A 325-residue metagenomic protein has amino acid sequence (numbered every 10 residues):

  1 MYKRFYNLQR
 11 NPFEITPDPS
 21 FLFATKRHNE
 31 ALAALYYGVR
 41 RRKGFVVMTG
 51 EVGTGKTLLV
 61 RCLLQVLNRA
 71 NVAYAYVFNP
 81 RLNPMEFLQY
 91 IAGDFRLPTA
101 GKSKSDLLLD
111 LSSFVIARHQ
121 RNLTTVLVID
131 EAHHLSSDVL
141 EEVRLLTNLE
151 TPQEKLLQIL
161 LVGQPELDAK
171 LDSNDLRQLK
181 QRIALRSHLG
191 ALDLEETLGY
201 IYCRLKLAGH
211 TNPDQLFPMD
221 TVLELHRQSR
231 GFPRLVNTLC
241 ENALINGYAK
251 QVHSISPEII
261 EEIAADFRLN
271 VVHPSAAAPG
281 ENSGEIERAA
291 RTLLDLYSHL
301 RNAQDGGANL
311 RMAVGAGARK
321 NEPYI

Functional and structural regions predicted by a protein language model:
Y2-K3, Q9-F13, I255-I325: Trafficking entry modules
R10-F13, V72, L82-G101: Conserved NTP-binding/hydrolysis module of P-loop NTPases
S20, H210-A289: C-terminal helical "lid" subdomain and adjoining coupling/linker elements of P-loop NTPases
K43-C62: Walker A/P-loop nucleotide-binding motif
L64-L67, L167-R182: Short regulatory helix/loop adjacent to the ATP-binding pocket of P-loop NTPases
V77-R81, L171, A184-T197: Conserved AAA+ ATPase "SRH/arginine-finger" region at the nucleotide-binding site
N83-P84, T99-E142, T151-E154, D193-T197 (+3 more regions): Mid-core helix/loop region of P-loop NTP-binding domains shared across ATPases and GTPases
G93-R96, P165-E166, N174, L192-N212: Conserved AAA+ ATPase "sensor/coupling" helix adjacent to the nucleotide-binding pocket
